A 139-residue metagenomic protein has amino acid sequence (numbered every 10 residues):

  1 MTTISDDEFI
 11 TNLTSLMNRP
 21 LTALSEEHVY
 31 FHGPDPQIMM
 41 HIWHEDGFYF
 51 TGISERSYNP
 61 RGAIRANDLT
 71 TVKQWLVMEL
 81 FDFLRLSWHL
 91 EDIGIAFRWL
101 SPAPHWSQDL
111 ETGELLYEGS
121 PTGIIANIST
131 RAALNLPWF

Functional and structural regions predicted by a protein language model:
M1-W43: N-terminal "first-domain core" detector
R19-L21, M39-D46, P102-E111: Short linear motifs in intrinsically disordered
L21-Y30, D82-A103: Short glycine-rich, low-complexity/disordered patches
H28-V29, G47-F50, G113-L115: Hydrophobic residues embedded in beta-strands of well-ordered beta-sheets
P34-R61: Short aromatic-glycine-(Arg/Gly/Cys) micro-motifs in beta-strand/loop hairpins
M40-W43, R61-D68, E118-R131: Short amphipathic beta-strand/extended segments with alternating polar/hydrophobic composition
R61-I93: Long, charged/polar, surface-exposed segments that mediate recognition or autoinhibition
H89, G94-F139: Intrinsically disordered, low-complexity, charge-dense segments enriched in Lys/Arg and Glu/Asp interspersed
